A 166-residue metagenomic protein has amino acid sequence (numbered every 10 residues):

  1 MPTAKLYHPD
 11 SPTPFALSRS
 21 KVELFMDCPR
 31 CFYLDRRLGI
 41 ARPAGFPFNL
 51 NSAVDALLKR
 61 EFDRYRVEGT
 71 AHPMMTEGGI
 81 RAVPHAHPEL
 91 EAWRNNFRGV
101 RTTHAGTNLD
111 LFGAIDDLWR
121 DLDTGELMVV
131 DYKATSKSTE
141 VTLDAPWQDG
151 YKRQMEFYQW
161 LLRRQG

Functional and structural regions predicted by a protein language model:
M1-E126: Metal-dependent nuclease catalytic cores that hydrolyze phosphodiester bonds in DNA/RNA, characterized by
W93-G166: Mg2+/Mn2+-dependent nuclease catalytic core
